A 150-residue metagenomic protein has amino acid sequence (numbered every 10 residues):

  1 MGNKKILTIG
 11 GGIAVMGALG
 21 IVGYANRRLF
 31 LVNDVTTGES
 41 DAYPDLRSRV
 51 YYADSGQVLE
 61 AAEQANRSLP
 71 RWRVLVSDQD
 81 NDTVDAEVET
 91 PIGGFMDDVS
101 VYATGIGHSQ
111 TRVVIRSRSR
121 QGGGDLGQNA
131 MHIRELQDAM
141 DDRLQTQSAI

Functional and structural regions predicted by a protein language model:
M1-V15: N-terminal Sec-pathway targeting helices
L7-I9, G20-I150: Ser/Thr-rich, low-complexity intrinsically disordered terminal regions
